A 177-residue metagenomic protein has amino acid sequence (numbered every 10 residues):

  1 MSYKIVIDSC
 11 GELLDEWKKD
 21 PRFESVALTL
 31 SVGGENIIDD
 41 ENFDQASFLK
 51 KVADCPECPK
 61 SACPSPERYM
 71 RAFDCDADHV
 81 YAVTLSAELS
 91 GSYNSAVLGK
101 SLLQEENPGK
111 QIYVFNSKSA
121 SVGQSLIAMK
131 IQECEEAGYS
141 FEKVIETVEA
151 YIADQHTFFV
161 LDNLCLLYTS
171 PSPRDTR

Functional and structural regions predicted by a protein language model:
M1-Y3, P21, A77-H79, P108-Q111 (+1 more regions): Short coil/turn connectors at secondary-structure junctions
K4-S65: N-terminal glycine-rich anion-binding loop in soluble enzyme alpha/beta folds
I5-I7, S61-A62, Y81-A82, Y113-N116 (+2 more regions): General beta-strand structural signal in soluble alpha/beta enzymes
D15-K19, A46-A53, R71-C75, S101 (+1 more regions): Replace "anionic and nucleotidyl ligands
A53-L98, I145, A153: Glycine-rich phosphate- or other oxyanion-binding loops that anchor nucleotides, phosphorylated ligands
L85, G91-T157: Active-site histidine-anchored catalytic micro-motif
L161, L167: Long, charge-dense, solvent-exposed interaction surfaces that engage phosphate-rich ligands
Y168-R177: Single conserved hydrophobic/aromatic residue that forms the stacking wall/gate of nucleotide- or nucleobase-binding
